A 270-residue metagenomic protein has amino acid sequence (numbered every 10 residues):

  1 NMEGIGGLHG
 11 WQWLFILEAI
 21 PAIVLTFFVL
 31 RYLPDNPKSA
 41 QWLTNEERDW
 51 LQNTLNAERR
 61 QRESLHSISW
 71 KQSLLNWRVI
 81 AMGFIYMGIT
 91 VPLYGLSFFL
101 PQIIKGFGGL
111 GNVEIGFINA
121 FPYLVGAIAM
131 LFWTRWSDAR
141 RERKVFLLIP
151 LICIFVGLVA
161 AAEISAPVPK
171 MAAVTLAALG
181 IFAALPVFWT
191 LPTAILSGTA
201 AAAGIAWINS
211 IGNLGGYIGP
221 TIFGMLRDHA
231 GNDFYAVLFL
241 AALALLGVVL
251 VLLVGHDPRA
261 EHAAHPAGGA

Functional and structural regions predicted by a protein language model:
N1, L25, V29, P101 (+2 more regions): Small-residue (Gly/Pro/Ala) motifs that create kinks and tight helix-helix packing interfaces
M2-A19, M225-L243: A membrane-interface helix-boundary motif in multi-pass transporters
G7-W70, L253-G268: Central mid-sequence intracellular linker of multi-pass
A19-T26, L151, F155-L158, A173-V174 (+1 more regions): A generic transmembrane-helix signature of 12-TM secondary carrier transporters
K71-M130, T134, L185, W189 (+1 more regions): Extracytoplasmic gate region of multi-pass secondary transporters
I128-E142, R227-D228: Helix-to-loop junctions at the C-terminal end of transmembrane segments in multipass secondary transporters
A139-L191: C-terminal transmembrane helical hairpin of 12-TM major facilitator-type secondary transporters
I195-N232: A late C-terminal transmembrane helix in Major Facilitator Superfamily
